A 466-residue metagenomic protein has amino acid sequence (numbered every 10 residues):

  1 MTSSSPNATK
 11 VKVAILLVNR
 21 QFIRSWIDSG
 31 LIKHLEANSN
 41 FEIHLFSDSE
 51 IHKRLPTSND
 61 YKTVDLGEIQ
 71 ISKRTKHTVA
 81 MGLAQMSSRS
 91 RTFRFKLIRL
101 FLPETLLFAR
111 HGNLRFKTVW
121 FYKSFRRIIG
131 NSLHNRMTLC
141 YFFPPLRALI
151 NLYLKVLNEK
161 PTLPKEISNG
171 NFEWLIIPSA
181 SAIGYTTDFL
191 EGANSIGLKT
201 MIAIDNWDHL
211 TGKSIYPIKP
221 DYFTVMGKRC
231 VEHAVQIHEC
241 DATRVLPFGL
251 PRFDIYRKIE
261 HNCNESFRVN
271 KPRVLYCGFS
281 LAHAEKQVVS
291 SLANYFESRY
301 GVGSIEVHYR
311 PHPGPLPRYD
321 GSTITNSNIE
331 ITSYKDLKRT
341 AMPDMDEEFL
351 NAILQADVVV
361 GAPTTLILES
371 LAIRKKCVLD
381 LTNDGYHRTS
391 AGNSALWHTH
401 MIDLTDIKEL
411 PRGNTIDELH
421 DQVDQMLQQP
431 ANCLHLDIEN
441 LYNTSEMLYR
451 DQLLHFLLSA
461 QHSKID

Functional and structural regions predicted by a protein language model:
T9-V13: Extreme N-terminal starter segment of soluble prokaryotic enzymes
A14-R257, G314-L316, L366-I367: Active-site and donor-binding regions of nucleotide-sugar-utilizing enzymes
I27-D28, F253-R339, G413-T415: Conserved catalytic-core segment of nucleotide-activated headgroup transferases in glycan assembly
E42-I43, I218-F223, E306, Q355-V358 (+1 more regions): Short active-site oxyanion
V64-G67, T332-K335, T340-A341, D406-E418: Short acidic-hydrophobic, aromatic-tinged amphipathic segments that line or gate anion-handling sites
I167-S168, G314-L368, I373: Donor nucleotide-activated moiety binding/catalytic core segment of transferases that use nucleotide-activated donors
P217-P220, T365-L441: Catalytic binding pocket for nucleotide-activated donors in carbohydrate/polymer assembly enzymes
N443-D466: C-terminal alpha-helical cap of glycosyltransferases
